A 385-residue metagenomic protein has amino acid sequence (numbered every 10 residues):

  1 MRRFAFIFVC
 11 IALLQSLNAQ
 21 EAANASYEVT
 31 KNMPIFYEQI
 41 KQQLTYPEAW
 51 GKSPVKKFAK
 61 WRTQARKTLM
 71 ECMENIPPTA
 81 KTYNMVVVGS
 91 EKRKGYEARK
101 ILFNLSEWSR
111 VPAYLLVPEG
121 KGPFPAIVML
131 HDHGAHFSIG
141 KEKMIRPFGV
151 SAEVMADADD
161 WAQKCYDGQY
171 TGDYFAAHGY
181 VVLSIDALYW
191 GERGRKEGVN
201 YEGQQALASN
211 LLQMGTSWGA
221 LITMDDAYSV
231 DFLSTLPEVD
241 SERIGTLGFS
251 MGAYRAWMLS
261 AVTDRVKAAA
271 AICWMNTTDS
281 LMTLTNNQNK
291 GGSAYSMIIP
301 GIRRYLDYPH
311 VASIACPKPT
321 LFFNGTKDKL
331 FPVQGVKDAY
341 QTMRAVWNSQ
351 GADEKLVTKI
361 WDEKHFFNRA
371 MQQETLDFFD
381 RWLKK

Functional and structural regions predicted by a protein language model:
A19-E97, L105, G140: N-terminal targeting or regulatory segments adjacent to alpha/beta-hydrolase or S9 domains
S90-V150: Glycine-rich active-site/cofactor-binding loop and its immediate structural neighborhood
G122, L130-M224, S234-T235, L281-T283: Cap/lid segment of the alpha/beta-hydrolase catalytic domain
A206, N210-Q213, Y228, A268-A312 (+3 more regions): Mobile cap/lid helix-loop segments that gate and shape the active-site cleft of serine hydrolases
E238-S250: Alpha/beta-hydrolase fold nucleophile elbow
A315, F322-N324: Short beta-strand/loop motif that positions the catalytic acidic residue of the alpha/beta-hydrolase fold
K327-F331, G335, H365-F366: Acidic catalytic loop of the alpha/beta-hydrolase fold
Q341-K385: C-terminal catalytic histidine-bearing segment of alpha/beta-hydrolase fold enzymes
